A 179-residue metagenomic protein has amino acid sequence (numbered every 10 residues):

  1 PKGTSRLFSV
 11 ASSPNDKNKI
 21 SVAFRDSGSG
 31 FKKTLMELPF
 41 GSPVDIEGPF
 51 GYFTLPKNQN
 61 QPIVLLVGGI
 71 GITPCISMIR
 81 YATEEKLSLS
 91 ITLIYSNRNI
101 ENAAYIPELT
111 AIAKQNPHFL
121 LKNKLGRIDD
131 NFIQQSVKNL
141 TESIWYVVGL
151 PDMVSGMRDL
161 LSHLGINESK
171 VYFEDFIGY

Functional and structural regions predicted by a protein language model:
P1-D45, N97-N99, T110, G126: Ferredoxin-reductase
G48-Q59: A short, basic/flexible loop-to-alpha-helix module at the beginning of a structural domain
K57-Q61, L140-T141: Short helix-loop-beta connector
N60, Y81-I91: Conserved S-adenosyl-L-methionine
P62-T73: Short, glycine-rich nucleotide/cofactor-binding loops
I72-E84: Histidine-anchored nucleotide/phosphate-binding helix
T92-Y179: Reductase modules of NAD(P)H-dependent flavoproteins
